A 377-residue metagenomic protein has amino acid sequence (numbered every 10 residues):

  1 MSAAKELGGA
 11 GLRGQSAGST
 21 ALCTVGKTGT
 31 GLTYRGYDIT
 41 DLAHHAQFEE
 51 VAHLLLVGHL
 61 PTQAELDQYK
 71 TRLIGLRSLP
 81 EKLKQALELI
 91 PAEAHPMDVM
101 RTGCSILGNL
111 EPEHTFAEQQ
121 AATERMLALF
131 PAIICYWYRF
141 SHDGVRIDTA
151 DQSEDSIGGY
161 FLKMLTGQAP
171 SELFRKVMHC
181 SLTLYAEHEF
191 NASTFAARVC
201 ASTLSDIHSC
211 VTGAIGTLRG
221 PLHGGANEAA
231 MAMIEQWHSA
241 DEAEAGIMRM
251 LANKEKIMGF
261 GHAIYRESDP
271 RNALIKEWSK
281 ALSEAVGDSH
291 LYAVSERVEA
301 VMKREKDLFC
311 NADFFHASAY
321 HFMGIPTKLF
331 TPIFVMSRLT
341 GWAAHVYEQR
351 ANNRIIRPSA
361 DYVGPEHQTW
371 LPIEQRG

Functional and structural regions predicted by a protein language model:
M1-G377: Non-transmembrane, aqueous-exposed alpha-helical and coiled segments at domain scale
